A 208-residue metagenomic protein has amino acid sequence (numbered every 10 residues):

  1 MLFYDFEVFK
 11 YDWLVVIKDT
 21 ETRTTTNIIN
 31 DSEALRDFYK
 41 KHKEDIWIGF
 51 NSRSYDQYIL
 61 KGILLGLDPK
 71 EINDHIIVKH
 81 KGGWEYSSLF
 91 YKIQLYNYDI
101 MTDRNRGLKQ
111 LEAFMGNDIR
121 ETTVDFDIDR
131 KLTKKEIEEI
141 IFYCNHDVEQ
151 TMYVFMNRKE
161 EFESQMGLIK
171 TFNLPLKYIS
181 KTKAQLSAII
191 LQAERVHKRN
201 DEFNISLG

Functional and structural regions predicted by a protein language model:
M1-H80: Conserved RNase H-like, two-metal-ion catalytic cores of nucleic-acid enzymes
Y4, V15-I17, N97-Y98, E112 (+3 more regions): Generic structural hydrophobic/aromatic packing signal, biased to beta-strands
A34-D37, I59, G107-Q110, E139 (+2 more regions): Exposed alpha-helical structural elements
F38-K41, I63, L111-M115, Y143 (+2 more regions): Residues that form generic nucleotide/phosphate-binding pockets
W47, S52, Q57, P69-E149: Active-site-proximal helix-loop-helix substrate-binding element of RNase H-like nuclease domains
G62-G66, F114, V154-E161: Active-site catalytic microenvironments for nucleophilic, acid-base chemistry
I119-T122, R130-G208: Conserved "right-hand" nucleotidyltransferase catalytic core of DNA-directed polymerases
